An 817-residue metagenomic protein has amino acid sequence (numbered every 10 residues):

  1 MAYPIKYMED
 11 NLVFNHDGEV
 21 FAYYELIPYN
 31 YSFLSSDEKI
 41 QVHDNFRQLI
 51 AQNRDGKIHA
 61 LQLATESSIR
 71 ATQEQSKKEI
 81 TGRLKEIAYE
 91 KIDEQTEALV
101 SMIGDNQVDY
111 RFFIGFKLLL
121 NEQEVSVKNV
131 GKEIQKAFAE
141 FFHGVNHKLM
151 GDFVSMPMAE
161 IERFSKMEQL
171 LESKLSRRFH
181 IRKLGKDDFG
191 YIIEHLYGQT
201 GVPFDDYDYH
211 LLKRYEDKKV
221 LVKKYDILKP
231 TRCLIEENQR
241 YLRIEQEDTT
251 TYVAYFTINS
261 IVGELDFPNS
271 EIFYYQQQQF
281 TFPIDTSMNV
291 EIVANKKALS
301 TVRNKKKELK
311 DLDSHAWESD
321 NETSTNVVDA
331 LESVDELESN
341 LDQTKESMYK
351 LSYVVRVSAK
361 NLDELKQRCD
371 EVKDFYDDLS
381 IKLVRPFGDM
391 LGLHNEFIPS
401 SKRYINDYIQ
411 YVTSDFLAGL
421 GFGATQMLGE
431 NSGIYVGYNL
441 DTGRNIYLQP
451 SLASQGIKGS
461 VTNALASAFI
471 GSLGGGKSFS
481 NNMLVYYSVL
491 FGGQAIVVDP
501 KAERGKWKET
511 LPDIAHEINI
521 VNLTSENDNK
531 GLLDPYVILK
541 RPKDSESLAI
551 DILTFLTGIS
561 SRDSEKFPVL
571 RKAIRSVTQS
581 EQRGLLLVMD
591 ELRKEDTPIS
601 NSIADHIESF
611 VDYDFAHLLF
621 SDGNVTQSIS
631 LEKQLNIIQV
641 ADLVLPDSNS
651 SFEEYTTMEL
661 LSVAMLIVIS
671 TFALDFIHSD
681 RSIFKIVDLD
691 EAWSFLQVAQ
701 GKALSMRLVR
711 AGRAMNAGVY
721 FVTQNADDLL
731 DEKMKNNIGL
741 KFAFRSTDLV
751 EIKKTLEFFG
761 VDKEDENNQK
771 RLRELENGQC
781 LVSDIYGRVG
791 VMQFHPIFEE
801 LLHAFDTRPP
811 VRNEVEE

Functional and structural regions predicted by a protein language model:
M1-Y411, G421-F422: Extended, folded cores of ATP/NTP-driven motor/assembly subunits in large transport and secretion machines
S36-R54, T65, Q277-F280, V293-S300 (+6 more regions): P-loop NTPase motor domains
R54-K57, Y110, F491-G493, M715-A717 (+2 more regions): Short glycine-/polar-rich loops that comprise or flank the Walker A/P-loop and associated switch/sensor motifs
S101-M102, R541-L586, L729-E817: P-loop NTPase motor core of the ASCE superfamily
D313-A316, S451-G475, F479-V485, V498-G505 (+3 more regions): Conserved P-loop NTPase motor cores
N439-A453, K458-G471, L484, R575-N601 (+1 more regions): Charge-patterned, long linear interaction tracts outside catalytic cores
Y486-I496, A515-H516: Post-Walker A helix-loop "phosphate-sensing" segment adjacent to the P-loop in P-loop NTPases
